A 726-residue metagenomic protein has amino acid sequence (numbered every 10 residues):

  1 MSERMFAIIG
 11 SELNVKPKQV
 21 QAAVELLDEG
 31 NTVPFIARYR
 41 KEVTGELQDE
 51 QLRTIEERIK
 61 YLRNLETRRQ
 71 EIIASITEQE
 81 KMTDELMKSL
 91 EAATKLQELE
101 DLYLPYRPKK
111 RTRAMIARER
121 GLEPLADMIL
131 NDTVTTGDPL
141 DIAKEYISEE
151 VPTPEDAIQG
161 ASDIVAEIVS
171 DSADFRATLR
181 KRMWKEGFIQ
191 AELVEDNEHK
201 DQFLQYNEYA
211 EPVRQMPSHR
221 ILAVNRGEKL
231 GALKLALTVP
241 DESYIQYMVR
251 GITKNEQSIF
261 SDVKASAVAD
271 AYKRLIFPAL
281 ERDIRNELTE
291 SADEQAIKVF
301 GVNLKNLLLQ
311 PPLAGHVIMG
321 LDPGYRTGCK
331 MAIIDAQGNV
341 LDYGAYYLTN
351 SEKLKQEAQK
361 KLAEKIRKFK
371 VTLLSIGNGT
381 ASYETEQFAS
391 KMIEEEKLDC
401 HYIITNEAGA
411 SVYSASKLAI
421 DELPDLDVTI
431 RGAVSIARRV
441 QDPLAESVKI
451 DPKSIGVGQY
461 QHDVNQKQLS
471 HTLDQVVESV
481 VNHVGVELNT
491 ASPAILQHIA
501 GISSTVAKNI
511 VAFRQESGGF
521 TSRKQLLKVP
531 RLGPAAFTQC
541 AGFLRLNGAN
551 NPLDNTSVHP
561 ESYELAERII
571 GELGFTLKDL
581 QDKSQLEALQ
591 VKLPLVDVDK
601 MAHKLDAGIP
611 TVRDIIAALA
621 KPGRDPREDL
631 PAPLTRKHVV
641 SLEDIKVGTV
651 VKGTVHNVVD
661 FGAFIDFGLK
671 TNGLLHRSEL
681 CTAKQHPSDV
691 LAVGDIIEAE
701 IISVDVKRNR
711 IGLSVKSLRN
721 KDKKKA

Functional and structural regions predicted by a protein language model:
S2-M5, E57, R63-K81, K88-E91 (+6 more regions): Long, highly charged, low-complexity intrinsically disordered interaction regions that mediate electrostatic DNA/RNA
K16-P17, E29-G30, L96, L122 (+17 more regions): Short flexible coil/turn linkers enriched for glycine and charged/polar residues that connect secondary-structure
Y39-K41, P240, P323, A336-Q337 (+10 more regions): Short, ordered loop/turn segments at secondary-structure junctions
Q51-T54, Y61, L65-G320, R326-D425 (+1 more regions): Duplex nucleic acid-engaging cores and interfaces of nucleic-acid transaction enzymes
S75, L99-L102, G227-P240, G251-I276 (+4 more regions): Structured, non-catalytic alpha/beta "coupling" segments that mediate domain-domain communication and provide generic
K181-I189, L321-Y325, G379-A381, T405-V412 (+5 more regions): A glycine-rich phosphate-binding loop feature that marks nucleotide/adenosyl-phosphate handling sites
I318-G320, K330, F388-A389, S522-Q525 (+3 more regions): Short beta-alpha junctions and helix-cap segments that line functional grooves
A549-N550, D554-A726: Single-stranded RNA-binding regions, centering on S1/OB-family and related RNA-binding modules
